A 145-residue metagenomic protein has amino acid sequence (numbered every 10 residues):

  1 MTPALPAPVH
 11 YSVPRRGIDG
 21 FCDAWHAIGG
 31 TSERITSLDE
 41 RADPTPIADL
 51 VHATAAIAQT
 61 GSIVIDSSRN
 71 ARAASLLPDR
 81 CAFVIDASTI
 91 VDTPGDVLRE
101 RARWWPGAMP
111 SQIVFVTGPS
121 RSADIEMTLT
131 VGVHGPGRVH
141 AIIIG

Functional and structural regions predicted by a protein language model:
M1-G145: The feature marks the mature, well-folded catalytic cores of soluble enzymes
